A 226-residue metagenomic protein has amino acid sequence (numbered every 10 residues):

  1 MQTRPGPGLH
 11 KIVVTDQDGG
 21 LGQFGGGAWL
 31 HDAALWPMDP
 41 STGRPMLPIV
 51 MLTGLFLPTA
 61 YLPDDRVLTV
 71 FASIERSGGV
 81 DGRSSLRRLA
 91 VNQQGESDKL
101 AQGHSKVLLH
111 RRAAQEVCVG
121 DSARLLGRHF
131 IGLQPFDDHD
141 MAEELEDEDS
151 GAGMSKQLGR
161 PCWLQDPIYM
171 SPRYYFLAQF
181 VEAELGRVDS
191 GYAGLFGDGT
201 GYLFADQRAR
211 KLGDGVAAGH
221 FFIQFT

Functional and structural regions predicted by a protein language model:
M1-T226: Preference for intrinsically disordered or flexible, low-complexity segments and adjacent hinge/connector residues
